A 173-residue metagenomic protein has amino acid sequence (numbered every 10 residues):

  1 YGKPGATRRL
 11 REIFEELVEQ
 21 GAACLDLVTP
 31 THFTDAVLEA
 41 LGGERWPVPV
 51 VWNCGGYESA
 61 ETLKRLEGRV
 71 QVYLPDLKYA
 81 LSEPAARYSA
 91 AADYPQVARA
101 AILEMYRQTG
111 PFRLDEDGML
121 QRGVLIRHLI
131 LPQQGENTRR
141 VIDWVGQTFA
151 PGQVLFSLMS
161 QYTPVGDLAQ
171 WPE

Functional and structural regions predicted by a protein language model:
Y1-P4: Canonical Radical SAM [4Fe-4S] cluster-binding loop centered on the CxxxCxxC motif and its immediate flanking residues
A6-R9: Glycine-rich anion/phosphate-binding loops
F14-P172: Conserved AdoMet/S-adenosylmethionine-binding subsite of the radical SAM
